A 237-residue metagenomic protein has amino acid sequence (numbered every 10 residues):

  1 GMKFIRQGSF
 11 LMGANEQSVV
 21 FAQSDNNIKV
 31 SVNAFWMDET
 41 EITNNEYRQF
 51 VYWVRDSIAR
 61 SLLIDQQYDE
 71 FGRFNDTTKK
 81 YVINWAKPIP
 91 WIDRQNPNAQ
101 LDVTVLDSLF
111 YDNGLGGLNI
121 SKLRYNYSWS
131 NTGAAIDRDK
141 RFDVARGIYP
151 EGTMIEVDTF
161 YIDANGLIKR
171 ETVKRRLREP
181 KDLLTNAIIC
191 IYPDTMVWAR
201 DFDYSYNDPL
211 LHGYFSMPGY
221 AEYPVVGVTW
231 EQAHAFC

Functional and structural regions predicted by a protein language model:
G1-C237: Extended beta-strand/loop cores of jelly-roll/beta-sandwich
